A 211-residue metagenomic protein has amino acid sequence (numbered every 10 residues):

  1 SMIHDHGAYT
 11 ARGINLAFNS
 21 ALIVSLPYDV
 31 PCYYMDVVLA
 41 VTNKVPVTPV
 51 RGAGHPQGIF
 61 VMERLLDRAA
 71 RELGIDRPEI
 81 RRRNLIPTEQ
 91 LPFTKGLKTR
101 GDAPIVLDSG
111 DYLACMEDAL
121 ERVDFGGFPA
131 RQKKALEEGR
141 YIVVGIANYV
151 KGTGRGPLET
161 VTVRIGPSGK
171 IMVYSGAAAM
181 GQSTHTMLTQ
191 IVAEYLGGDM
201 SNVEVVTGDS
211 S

Functional and structural regions predicted by a protein language model:
S1-G58, L136-S211: Gly/Pro-rich active-site capping loops and adjacent beta-alpha segments that organize cofactor/substrate pockets
S1-N19, E72-L113, E117: Molybdopterin (Moco) oxidoreductase catalytic core of the xanthine/aldehyde oxidoreductase family
P31, I59-D67, P78-R81, L113-L120 (+2 more regions): Predominant activation on well-ordered alpha-helical scaffold segments within soluble catalytic domains
V47-E72, L97-F125, L196: Glycine-rich and small/hydrophobic secondary-structure elements
I75-N84, G126-E138, M200-V206: Flexible, glycine/charged-enriched surface loops at secondary-structure junctions
P87-K170: Helix-loop-helix junctions that connect adjacent transmembrane helices in secondary transporters/permeases, recognized
